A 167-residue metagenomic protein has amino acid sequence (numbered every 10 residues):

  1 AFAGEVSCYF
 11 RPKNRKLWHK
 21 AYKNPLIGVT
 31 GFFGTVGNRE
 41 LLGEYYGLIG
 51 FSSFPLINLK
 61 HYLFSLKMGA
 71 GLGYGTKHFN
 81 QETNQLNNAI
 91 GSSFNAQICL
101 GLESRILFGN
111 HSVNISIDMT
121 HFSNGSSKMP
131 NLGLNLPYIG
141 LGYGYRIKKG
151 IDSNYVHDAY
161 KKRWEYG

Functional and structural regions predicted by a protein language model:
F2-G4, L42-L48, Y62, S92-I98 (+1 more regions): Residues that define the transmembrane beta-barrel architecture of outer-membrane proteins
G4-F10, G50-L56, M68-L72, I98-I106 (+2 more regions): Residues on the lipid-exposed face of transmembrane beta-strands in outer-membrane beta-barrel proteins
F10-P12, G31-G37, A70-H78, F108 (+2 more regions): Transmembrane beta-strands of outer-membrane beta-barrel pores
R15, Y22-A70: Gram-negative (and chloroplast) outer-membrane scaffold detector with strong preference for beta-barrel transmembrane
A21-I27, K60-L66, G109-V113, P137-I139 (+1 more regions): Outer-envelope beta-barrel architecture signal
I27-G31, L66-A70, L100-L102, V113-I117 (+1 more regions): Membrane-embedded beta-strand positions of outer-membrane beta-barrel proteins
T35-R39, N84-I90, N124-N131: Extracellular loop and loop/strand-boundary signature of outer-membrane beta-barrel proteins
E103-K149, Y155: Predominantly the C-terminal beta-signal and adjacent terminal strand-loop region of outer-membrane beta-barrel
